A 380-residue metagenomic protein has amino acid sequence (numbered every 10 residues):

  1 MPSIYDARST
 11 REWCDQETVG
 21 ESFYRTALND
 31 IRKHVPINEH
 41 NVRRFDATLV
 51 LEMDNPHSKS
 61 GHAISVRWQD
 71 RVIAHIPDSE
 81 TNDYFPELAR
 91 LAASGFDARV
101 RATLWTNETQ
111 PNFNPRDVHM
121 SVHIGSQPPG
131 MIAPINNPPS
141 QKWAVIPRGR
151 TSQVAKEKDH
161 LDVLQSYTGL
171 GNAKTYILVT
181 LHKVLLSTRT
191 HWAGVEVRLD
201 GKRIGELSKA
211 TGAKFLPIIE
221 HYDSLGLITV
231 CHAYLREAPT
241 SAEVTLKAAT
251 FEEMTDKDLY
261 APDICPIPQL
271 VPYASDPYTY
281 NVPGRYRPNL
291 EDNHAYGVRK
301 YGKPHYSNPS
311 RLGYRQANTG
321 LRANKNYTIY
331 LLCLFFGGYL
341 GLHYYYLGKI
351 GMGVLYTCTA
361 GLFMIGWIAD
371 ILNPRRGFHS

Functional and structural regions predicted by a protein language model:
M1-L312: Conserved active-site motif detector
H75, E206, Y346-L347, I368: Alpha-helical architecture
V271-G337, L347-S380: Transmembrane helix recognition focused on a "late"/terminal membrane span
L342-Y344: Juxtamembrane "helix-exit" motif on the non-cytosolic side of transmembrane helices
